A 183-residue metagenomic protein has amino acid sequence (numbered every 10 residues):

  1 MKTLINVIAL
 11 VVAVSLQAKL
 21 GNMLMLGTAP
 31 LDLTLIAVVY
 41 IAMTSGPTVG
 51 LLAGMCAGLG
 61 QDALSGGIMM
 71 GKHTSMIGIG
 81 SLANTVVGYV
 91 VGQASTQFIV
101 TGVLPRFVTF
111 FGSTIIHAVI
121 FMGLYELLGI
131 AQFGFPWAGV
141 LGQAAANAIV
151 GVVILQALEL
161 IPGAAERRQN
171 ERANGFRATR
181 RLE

Functional and structural regions predicted by a protein language model:
M1-E183: Terminal, non-globular segments
